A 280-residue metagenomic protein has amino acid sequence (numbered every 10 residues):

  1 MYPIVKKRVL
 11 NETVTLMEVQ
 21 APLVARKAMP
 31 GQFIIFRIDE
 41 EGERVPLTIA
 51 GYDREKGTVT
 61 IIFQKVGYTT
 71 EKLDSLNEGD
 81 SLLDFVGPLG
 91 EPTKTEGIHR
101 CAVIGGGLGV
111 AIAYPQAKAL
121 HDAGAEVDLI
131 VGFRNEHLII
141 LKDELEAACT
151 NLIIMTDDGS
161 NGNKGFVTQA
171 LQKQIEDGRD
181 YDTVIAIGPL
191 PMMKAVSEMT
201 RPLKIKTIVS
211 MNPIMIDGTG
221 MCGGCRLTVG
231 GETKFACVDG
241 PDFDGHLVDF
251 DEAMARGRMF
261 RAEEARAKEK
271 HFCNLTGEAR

Functional and structural regions predicted by a protein language model:
M1-D80: Ferredoxin-reductase
K6, G51, I154-T156, V209 (+1 more regions): Structural signal for conserved beta-strand scaffold positions within catalytic alpha/beta enzyme cores
F36, D84-F85, L227: A generic structural signal for residues embedded in beta-strands
D39, G87-P88, G230: Short, surface-exposed secondary-structure boundary micro-motifs
G42-G51, L89-E96, C237: Short, Lys/Arg- and Gly-enriched loop/turn segments at beta-strand edges
E71-I216: FNR/FR-type flavoprotein reductase catalytic core
I112, L190, N212-D242, H271-E278: Local cysteine-cluster metal-coordination motifs and their immediate loop/turn environment, predominantly Fe-S cluster
F235-D239, F243-R280: Short Fe-S-cluster ligation motifs
